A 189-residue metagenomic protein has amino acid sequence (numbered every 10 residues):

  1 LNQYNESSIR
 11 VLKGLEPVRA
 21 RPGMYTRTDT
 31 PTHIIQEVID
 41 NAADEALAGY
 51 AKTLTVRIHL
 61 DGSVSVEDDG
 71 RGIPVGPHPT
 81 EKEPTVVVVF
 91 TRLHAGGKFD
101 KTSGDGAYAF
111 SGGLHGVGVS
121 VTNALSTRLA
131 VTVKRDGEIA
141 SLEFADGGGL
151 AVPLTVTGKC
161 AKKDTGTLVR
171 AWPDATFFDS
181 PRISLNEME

Functional and structural regions predicted by a protein language model:
L1-I39, V88-F90, T102-S103: Bergerat-fold GHKL ATPase/HATPase_c domain
L1-S7, G62-T85, G96-E189: GHKL-type ATPase core
P17-A20, M24, D44, A48 (+2 more regions): Conserved helix-loop functional segments at active or binding sites
T26-P31, A46, G106, S180: Short, surface-exposed helix-loop/turn micro-motifs enriched in polar/charged residues
D29-T53, G118-L125: Conserved ATP-binding N-box helix of the HATPase_c
T30-P31, I58, L114: Secondary-structure capping and boundary motifs in well-ordered enzyme cores
L47, R57, C160-K162: Sterically constrained small-residue positions within well-ordered secondary structures of folded domains
T53-L60: Short beta-strand/loop element within the Bergerat-fold HATPase_c
